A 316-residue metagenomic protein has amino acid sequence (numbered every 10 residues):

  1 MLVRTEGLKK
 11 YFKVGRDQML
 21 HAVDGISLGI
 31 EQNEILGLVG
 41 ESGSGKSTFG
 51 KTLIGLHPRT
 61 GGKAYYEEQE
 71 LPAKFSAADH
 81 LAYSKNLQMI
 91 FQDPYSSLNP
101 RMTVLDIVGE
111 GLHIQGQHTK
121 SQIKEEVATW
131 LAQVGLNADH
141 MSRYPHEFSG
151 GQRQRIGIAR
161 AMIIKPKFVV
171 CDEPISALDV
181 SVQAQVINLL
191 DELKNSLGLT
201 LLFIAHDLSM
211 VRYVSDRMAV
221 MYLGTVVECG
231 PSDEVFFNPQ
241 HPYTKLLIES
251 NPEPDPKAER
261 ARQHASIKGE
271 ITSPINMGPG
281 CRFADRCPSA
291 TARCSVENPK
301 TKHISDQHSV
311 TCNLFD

Functional and structural regions predicted by a protein language model:
M1-F237, V310, D316: ABC transporter nucleotide-binding domains
H80, S232-D316: Charged, flexible cofactor/metal-binding loops and thiol motifs
